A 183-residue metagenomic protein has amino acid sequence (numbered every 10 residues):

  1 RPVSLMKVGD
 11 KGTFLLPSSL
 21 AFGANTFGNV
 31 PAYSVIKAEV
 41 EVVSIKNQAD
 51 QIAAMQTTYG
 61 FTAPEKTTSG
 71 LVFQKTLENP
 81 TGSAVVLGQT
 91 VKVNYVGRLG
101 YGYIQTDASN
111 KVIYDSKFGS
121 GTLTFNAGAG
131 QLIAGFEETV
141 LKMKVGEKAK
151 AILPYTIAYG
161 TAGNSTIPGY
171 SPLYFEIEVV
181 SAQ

Functional and structural regions predicted by a protein language model:
R1-Q183: Cross-family detector of peptidyl-prolyl cis-trans isomerase
